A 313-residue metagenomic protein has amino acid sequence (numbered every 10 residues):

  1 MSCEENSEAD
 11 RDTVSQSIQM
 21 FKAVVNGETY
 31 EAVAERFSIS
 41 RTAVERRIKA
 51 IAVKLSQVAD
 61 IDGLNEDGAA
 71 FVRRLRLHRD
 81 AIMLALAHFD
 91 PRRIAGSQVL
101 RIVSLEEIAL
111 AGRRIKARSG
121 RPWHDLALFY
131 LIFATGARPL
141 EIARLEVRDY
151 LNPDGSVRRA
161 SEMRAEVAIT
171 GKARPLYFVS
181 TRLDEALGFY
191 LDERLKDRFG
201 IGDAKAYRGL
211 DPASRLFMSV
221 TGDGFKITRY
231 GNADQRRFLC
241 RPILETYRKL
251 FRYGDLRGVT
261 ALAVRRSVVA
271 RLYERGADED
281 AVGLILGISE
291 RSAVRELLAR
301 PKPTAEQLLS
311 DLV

Functional and structural regions predicted by a protein language model:
S2, A9-T13, R237, R241-L284: Short, basic (Lys/Arg/His-rich) helix/loop patches that form interaction surfaces in the mid-to-C-terminal regions
A9, M83-R121: Long, amphipathic, Lys/Arg-enriched alpha-helical "connector/arm" segment
A32-A34, V282-G283: Short alpha-helical "recognition helix" segments of helix-turn-helix
V58-L64, V294-V313: DNA/chromatin major-groove-contacting recognition/catalytic segments
L110-T135, P139, R265: Basic, Lys/Arg- and aromatic-enriched nucleic-acid-binding interface segment
I132-V157, A281-L284: Short, charged phosphate-coordinating catalytic segments
Y150-N152, R257-G258, A277-L298: Short, polar N-cap/turn motifs at the start of nucleic acid-interacting alpha helices
A165-F225: Basic, alpha-helical nucleic-acid-contacting "clamp/cap" segments
